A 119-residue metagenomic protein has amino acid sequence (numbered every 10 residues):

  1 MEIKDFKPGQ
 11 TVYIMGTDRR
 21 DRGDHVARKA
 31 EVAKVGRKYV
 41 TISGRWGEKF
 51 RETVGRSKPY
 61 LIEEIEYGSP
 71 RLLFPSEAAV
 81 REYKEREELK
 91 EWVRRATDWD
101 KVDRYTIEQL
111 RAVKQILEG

Functional and structural regions predicted by a protein language model:
M1-G23: Short coil-to-beta transition motif at edge beta-strands of beta-rich domains
T11-M15, A27-K29, R71-L73: Ordered hydrophobic segments in well-structured contexts
G23-G36: Short beta-strand-centered aromatic/proline hotspots
K38-R45: Short, solvent-exposed secondary-structure boundary/capping segments
W46-I107: Intrinsically disordered, low-complexity, charged/polar segments
I116-G119: Short acidic DE-rich linear segments
